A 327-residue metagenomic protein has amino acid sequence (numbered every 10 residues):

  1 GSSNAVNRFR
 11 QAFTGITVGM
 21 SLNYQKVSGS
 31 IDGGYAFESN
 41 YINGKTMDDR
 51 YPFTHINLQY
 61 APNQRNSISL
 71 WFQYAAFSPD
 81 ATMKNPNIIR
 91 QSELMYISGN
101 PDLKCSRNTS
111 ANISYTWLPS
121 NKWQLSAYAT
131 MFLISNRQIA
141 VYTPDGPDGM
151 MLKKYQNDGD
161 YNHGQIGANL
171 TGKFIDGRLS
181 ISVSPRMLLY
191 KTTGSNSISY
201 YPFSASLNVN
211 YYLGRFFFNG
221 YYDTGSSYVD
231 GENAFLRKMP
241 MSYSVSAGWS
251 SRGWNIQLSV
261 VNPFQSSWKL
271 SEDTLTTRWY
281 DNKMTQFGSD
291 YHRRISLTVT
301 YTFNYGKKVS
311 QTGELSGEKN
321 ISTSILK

Functional and structural regions predicted by a protein language model:
G1-K327: Exposed, low-structure sequence patches enriched in small/polar residues
